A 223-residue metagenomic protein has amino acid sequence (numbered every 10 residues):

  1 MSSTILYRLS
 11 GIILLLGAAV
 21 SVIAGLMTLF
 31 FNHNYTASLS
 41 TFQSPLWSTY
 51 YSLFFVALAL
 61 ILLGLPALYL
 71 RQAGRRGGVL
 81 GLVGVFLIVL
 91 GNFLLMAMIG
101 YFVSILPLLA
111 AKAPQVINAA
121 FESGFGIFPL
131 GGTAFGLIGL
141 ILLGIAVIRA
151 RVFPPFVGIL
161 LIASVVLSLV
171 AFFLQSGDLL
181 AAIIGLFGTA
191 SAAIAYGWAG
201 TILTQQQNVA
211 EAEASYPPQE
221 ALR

Functional and structural regions predicted by a protein language model:
M1-R223: Hydrophobic, aromatic-enriched alpha-helical segments typical of multi-pass transmembrane helices
